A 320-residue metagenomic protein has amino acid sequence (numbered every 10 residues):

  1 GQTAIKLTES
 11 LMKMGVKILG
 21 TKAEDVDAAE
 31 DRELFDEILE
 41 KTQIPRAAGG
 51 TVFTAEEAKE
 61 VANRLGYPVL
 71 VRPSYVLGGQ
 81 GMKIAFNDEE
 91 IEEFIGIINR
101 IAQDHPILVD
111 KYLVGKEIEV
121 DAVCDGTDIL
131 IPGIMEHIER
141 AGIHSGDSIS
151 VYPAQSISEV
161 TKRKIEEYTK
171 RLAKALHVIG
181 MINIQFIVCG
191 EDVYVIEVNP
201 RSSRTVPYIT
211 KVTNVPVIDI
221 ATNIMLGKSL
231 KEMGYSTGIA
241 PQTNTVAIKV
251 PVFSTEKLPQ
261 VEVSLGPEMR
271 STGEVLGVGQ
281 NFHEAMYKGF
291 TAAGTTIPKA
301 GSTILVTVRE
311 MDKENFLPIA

Functional and structural regions predicted by a protein language model:
G1-I5, G15-G20, D27-A29, E33-L34 (+4 more regions): ATP-dependent carboxylate activation and anion-phosphoryl transfer catalytic cores that bind Mg-ATP to form
E24-D25, V52: Short, acidic/glycine-rich phosphate-metal binding loop used to engage nucleotide
E57: Short acidic active-site motifs
A320: Acidic (E/D-rich), amphipathic helical modules within compact regulatory domains
